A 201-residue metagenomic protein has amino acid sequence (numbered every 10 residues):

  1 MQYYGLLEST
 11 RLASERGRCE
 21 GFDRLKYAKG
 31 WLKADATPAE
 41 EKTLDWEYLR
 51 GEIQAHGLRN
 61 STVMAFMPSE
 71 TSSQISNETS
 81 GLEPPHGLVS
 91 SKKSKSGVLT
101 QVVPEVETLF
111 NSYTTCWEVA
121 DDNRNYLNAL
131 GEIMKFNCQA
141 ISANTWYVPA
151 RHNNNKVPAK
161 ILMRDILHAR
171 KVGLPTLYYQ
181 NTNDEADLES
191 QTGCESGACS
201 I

Functional and structural regions predicted by a protein language model:
M1, A36, S69: Conserved A3 ("GATE") glycine/threonine-rich loop of ANL adenylate-forming enzymes
M1-K33: Extended, well-ordered alpha-helical scaffold/bundle regions in very large, multi-domain proteins
S14, R18, A39-T43, E52-R59 (+2 more regions): Catalytic alpha/beta core of large soluble enzyme barrels
